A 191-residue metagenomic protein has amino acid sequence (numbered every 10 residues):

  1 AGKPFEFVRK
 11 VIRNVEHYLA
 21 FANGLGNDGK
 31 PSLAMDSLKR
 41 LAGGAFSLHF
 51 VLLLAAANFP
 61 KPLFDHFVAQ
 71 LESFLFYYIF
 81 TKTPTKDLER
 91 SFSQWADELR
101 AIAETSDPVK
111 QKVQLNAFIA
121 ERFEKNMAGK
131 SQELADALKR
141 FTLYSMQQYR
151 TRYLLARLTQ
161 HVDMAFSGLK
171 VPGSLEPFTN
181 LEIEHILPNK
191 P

Functional and structural regions predicted by a protein language model:
A1-L158: A cross-family structural signal marking well-folded subdomains
S37-G43, G168-G173, P177: Generic recognition of flexible, low-complexity loop/linker segments
A57-P60, L75, V162, F166 (+1 more regions): Alpha-helix capping/termination and helix-coil
A156-K170: Short, motif-level signal for alpha-helix interfacial/capping segments enriched in acidic residues and aromatics/proline
S174-P191: Histidine-centered nuclease catalytic patch
